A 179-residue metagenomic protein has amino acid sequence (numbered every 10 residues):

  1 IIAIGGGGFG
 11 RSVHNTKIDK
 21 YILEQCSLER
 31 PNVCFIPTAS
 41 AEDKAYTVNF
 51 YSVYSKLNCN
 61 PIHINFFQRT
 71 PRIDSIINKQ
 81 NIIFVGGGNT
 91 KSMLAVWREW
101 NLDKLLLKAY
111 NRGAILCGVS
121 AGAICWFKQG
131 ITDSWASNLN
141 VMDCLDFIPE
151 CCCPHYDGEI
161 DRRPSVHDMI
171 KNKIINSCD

Functional and structural regions predicted by a protein language model:
I1-G7, P149-G158, D179: Glycine-rich anion-binding loop/nest that anchors nucleotide
I1-G86: N-terminal beta1-alpha1 cap of cysteine-dependent amidohydrolase-like domains
G7, G87-K91, G122: Short glycine-rich anion-binding loops that position phosphate/pyrophosphate groups of nucleotides and phosphorylated
H14-N15, Y46-T47, R98, R162-S165: Residues at alpha-helix caps and immediate loop-helix transition turns in enzyme cores, especially N- and C-cap
C26-S27, S75-I77, K108-A109, C144-D146 (+1 more regions): Solvent-exposed alpha-helices and their adjacent loops that cap or buttress functional pockets in soluble metabolic
N58, K79-Q80, G113, I148-P149 (+1 more regions): Short, well-ordered alpha-helix to beta-strand connector turns
S92-V96, W100-R163: Class I SAM-dependent methyltransferase SAM-binding "motif I" and its flanking Rossmann-like core
S165-D179: A conserved acidic, glycine/proline-rich C-terminal tail/linker
